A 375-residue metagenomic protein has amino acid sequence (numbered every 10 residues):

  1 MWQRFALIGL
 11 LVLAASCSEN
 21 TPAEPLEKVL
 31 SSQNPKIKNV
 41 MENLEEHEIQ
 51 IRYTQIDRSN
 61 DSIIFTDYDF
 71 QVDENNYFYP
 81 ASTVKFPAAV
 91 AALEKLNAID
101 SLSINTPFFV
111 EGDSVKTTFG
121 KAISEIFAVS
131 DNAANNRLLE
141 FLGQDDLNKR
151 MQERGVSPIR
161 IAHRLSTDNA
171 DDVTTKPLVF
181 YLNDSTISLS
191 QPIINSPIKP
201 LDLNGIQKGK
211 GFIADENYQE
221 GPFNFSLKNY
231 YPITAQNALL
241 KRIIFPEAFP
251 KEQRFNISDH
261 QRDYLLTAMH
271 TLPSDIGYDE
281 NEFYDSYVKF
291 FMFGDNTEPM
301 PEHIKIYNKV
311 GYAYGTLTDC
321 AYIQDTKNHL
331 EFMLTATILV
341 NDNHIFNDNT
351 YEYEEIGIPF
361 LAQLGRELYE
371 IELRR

Functional and structural regions predicted by a protein language model:
W2-I8: Sec-dependent signal peptide recognition, specifically the positively charged N-region followed immediately by
L13-S16: C-terminal motif of bacterial Sec signal peptides marking the signal peptidase cleavage site
S18-K38, Y218-I233, N237-R375: Structured C-terminal helix/loop/strand segments within mature extracytoplasmic catalytic/sensor domains
P22-Q33, E46-H47, S114-Q253: Active-site-adjacent helix/loop patches that line small-molecule binding or acyl-intermediate pockets
Q33-V72, L334-A336: A short, well-structured edge-of-sheet supersecondary motif
F78-S103, L334: Active-site SXXK
K85-A92, I126, M151, Q236 (+3 more regions): Residue-level preference for non-acidic, small/hydrophobic
E94-K121: Short, well-structured active-site flanking segments
